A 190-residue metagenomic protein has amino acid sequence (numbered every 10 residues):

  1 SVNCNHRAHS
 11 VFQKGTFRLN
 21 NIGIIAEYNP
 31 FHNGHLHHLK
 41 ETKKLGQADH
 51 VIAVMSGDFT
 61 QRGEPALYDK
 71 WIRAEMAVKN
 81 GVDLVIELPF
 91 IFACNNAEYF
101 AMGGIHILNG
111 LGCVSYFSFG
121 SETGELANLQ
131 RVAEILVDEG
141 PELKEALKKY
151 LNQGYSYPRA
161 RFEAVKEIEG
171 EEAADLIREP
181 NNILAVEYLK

Functional and structural regions predicted by a protein language model:
N3-H9: Intrinsic-disorder-associated, low-complexity terminal segments enriched in Asp/Asn/His/Tyr and depleted of Lys/Arg
H6, G15-T16, E87-K190: Active-site cores that bind ATP or allylic diphosphates and position pyrophosphate for catalysis
R18-R73: N-terminal catalytic cores of NTP/NDP-binding nucleotidyl/phosphoryl-transfer enzymes
H32, A77, L189: Divalent metal-coordination and catalytic microenvironments
K43-K44, V78, I105, N109-G110: Non-catalytic positions within long, well-ordered alpha-helices that form the structural scaffold/packing of enzyme
L45-D49, V82, C113-V114: Short, high-confidence coil segments that cap the C-terminus of an alpha-helix and link into the following beta-strand
I52-V54, L84-I86, S118: Hydrophobic/aromatic beta-strand patches that form the interior of the parallel beta-sheet core in alpha/beta enzyme
V78-P89: A glycine-rich helix N-cap at a beta->alpha junction
